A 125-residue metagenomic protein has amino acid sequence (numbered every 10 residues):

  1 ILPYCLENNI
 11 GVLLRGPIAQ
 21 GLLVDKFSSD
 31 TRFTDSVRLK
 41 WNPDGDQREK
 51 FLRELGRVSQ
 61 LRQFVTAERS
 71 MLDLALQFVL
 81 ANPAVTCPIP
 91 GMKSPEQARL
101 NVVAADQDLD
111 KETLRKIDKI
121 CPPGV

Functional and structural regions predicted by a protein language model:
L2-P3, Q77: Alpha-helical segments flanking ligand/cofactor-binding loops in enzyme cores
Y4-F64: Glycine-rich, positively charged active-site loop/lid region within alpha/beta enzyme cores that binds and organizes
E7-N8, E68, N82, I120: Structured helix-beta-strand junction loops
P17, Q47-D106: Conserved short secondary-structure transition element at the edge of the structured enzyme core that lines
D106-L109, T113: Catalytic phosphate/nucleotide-handling subdomain of diverse soluble enzymes
L109, I120-G124: A common structural junction motif
I117: Ligand-binding pocket scaffold of soluble enzyme catalytic domains
